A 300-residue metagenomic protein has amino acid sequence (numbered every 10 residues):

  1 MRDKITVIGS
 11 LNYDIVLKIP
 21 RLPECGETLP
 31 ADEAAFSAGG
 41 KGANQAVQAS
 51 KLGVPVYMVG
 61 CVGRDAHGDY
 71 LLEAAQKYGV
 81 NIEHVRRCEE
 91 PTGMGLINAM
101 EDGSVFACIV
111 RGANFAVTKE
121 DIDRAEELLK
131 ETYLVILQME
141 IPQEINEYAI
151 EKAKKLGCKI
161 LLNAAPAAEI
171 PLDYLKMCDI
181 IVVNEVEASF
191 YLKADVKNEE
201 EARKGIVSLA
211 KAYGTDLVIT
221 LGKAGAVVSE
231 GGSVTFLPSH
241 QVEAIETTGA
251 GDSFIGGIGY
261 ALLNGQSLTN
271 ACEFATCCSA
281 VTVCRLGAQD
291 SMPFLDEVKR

Functional and structural regions predicted by a protein language model:
M1-C61, A66-E73, K77, A244-I245: Glycine-rich phosphate/adenosyl-contacting loop at the front of the ribokinase-like
R2-I5, E169, E199-R300: Conserved phosphate-binding/catalytic region of the ribokinase-like
C61, R87, I97-L134, M139: Conserved phosphate-binding/catalytic loop of the ribokinase/pfkB sugar-kinase fold
A74-E89: A glycine-rich helix N-cap at a beta->alpha junction
M94-N98, F106, G225-S229: Short beta-strand scaffold segments in enzyme catalytic cores
L134-V207, A224-A226: Conserved beta-alpha-beta core of the PfkB/ribokinase-like small-molecule kinase fold
